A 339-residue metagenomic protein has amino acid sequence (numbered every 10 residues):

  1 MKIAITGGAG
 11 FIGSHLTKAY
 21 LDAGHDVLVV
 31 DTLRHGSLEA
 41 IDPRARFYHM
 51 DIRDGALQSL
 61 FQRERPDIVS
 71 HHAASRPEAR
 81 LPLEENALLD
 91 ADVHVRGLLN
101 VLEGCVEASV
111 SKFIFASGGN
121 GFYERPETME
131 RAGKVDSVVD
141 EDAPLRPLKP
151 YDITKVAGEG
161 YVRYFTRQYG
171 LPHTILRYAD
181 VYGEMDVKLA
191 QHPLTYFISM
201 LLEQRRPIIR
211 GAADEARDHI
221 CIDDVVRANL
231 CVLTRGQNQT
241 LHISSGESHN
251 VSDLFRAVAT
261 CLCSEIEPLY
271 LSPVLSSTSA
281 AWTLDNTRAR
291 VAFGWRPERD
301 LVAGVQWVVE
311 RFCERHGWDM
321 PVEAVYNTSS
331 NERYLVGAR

Functional and structural regions predicted by a protein language model:
M1-T174, R339: N-terminal Rossmann-like NAD(P)+-binding domain of SDR-like oxidoreductases, especially those catalyzing
A9-I12, L38, N120, M185 (+2 more regions): Gly/Ser/Thr-rich beta-alpha loop segments that engage phosphate groups in nucleotides
D31, R177-D180, S272: Residue-level recognition of beta-strand->loop/alpha-helix junctions
G36-L38, Y123-R125, M185, V251 (+1 more regions): A short beta-to-alpha transition loop/helix N-cap that caps and shapes the active-site region
M50, F61, P82, D90 (+7 more regions): Pocket-edge positions in alpha/beta enzyme catalytic cores
C105, T166, L201, V232 (+1 more regions): Hydrophobic pocket-lining residues that define ligand/cofactor binding sites across diverse proteins
E127-K134, D152, G160-R217, I222-V226 (+1 more regions): NAD(P)-dependent short-chain dehydrogenase/reductase
Q204-R339: C-terminal substrate-binding subdomain of Rossmann-fold SDR/epimerase-dehydratase oxidoreductases
